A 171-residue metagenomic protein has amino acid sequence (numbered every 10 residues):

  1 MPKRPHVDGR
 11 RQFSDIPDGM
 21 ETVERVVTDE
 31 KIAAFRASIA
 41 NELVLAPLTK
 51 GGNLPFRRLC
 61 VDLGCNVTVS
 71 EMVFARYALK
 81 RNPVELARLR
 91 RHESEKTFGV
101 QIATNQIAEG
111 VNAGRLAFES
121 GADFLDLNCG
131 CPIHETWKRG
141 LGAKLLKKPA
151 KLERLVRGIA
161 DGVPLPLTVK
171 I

Functional and structural regions predicted by a protein language model:
M1-G19: Mixed-charge, low-complexity intrinsically disordered regions
P17-A33, L48-D123: Glycine-rich, positively charged N-terminal anion/phosphate-binding segment
I39-N41, R58: Non-catalytic, substrate/partner-engaging modules appended to enzymatic cores
M72-P83, C129-P149: Glycine-rich, proline-tolerant flexible connector loops at the mouths of alpha/beta enzymes
L86-Q101, G142-V169: Alpha-helix-loop-beta-strand connector modules within alpha/beta enzyme cores
Q101, D126-G130, K170: Short beta-strand segments
Q106-E109, P166, I171: Active-site glycine- and acidic-residue-rich loops that bind and position anionic ligands or nucleotide-like cofactors
